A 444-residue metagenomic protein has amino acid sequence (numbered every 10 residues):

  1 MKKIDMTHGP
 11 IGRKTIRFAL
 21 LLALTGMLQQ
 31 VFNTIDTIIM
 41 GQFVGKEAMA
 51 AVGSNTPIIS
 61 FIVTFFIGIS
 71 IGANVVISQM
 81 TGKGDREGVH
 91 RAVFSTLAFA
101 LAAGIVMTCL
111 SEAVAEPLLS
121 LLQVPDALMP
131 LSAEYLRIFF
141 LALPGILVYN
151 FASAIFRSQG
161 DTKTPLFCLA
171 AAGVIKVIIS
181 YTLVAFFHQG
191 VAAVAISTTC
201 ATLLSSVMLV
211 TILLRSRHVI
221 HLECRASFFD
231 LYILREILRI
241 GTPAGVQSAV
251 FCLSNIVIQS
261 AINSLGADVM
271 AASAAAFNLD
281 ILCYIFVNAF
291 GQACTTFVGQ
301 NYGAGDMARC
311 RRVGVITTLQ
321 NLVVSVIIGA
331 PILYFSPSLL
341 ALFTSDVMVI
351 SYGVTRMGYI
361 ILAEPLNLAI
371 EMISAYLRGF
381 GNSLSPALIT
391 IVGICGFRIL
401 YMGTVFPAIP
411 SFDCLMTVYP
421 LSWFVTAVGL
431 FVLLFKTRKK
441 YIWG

Functional and structural regions predicted by a protein language model:
M1-A19, I77-A142, I175-I178, V184-T242 (+2 more regions): Short alpha-helical transmembrane segments in multi-pass integral membrane proteins
M6-F43, P57-G72, V76, L101-T108 (+5 more regions): N-terminal transmembrane alpha-helices
R17-D36, I138, Y149, A172 (+5 more regions): Transmembrane helical elements of multi-pass membrane transporters/channels
V31-A50, L119-D126, T182-Q189, A249-A276 (+4 more regions): Helix-terminus/linker motif at the lipid-water interface of multi-pass membrane proteins
V44-P57, S132, L136, A195 (+3 more regions): Small-residue hotspots at the loop-to-helix junctions and early N-terminal turns of transmembrane alpha-helices
M49-C109, I146-P165, Q259, A272-S336 (+2 more regions): Small-residue-rich hydrophobic transmembrane alpha-helices
S70, I138-R157, P165-G173, V194-L209 (+4 more regions): Short runs within selected transmembrane alpha-helices of multi-pass transporters and secretion channels
G396-F406: Transmembrane alpha-helical segments of integral membrane proteins
